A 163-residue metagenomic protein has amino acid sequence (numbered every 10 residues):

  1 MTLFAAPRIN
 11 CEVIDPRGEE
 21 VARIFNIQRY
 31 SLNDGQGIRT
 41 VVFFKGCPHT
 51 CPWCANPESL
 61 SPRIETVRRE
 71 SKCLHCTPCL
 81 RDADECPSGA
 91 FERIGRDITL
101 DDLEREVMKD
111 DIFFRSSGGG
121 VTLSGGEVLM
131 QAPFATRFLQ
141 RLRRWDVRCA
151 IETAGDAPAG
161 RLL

Functional and structural regions predicted by a protein language model:
M1-H75, S88-I94, K109, F113-R115: N-terminal [4Fe-4S]-dependent radical SAM core
L60-L163: Conserved Radical SAM active-site core
